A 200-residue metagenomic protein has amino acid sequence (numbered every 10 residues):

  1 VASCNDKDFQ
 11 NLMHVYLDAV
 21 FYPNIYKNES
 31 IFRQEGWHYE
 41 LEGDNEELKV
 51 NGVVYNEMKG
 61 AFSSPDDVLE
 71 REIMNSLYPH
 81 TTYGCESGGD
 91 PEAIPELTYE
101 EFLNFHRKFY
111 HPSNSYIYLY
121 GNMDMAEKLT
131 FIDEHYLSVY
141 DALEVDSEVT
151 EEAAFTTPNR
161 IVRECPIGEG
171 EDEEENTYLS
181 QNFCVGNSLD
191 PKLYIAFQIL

Functional and structural regions predicted by a protein language model:
V1-Q10, E29, L41-L48, G52 (+2 more regions): Non-catalytic beta-strand/loop surface segments
N5-D8, G121-A126: Helix N-cap motif at beta-to-alpha junctions
L12-V20, I132-Y136, L200: Short amphipathic C-terminal alpha-helix that caps PH/PH-like domains
D18-A19, N56-E57, M74-N75, Q198-I199: Short, hydrophobic/amphipathic alpha-helical patches that form generic packing surfaces within helical domains
D18-K27, G36, H135-E144: A common structural junction motif
F32, G36-W37, N56: Extreme N-terminal "head/tail" segments of very large remodeling/mechanoenzyme assemblies
L189, L193-L200: Short, intrinsically disordered, charge-balanced linker/junction segments flanking boundaries in proteins
